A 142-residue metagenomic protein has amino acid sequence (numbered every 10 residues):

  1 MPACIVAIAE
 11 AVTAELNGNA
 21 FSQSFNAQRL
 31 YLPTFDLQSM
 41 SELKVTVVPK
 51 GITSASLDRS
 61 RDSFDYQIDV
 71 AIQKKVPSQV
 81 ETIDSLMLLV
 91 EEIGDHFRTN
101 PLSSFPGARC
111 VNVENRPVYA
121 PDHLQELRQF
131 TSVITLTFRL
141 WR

Functional and structural regions predicted by a protein language model:
M1-L37, V48-R142: Charged, amphipathic alpha-helical segments and their flanking helix caps
E42-V47: A short glycine-rich, His/Asp/Glu-containing loop-to-beta-strand
